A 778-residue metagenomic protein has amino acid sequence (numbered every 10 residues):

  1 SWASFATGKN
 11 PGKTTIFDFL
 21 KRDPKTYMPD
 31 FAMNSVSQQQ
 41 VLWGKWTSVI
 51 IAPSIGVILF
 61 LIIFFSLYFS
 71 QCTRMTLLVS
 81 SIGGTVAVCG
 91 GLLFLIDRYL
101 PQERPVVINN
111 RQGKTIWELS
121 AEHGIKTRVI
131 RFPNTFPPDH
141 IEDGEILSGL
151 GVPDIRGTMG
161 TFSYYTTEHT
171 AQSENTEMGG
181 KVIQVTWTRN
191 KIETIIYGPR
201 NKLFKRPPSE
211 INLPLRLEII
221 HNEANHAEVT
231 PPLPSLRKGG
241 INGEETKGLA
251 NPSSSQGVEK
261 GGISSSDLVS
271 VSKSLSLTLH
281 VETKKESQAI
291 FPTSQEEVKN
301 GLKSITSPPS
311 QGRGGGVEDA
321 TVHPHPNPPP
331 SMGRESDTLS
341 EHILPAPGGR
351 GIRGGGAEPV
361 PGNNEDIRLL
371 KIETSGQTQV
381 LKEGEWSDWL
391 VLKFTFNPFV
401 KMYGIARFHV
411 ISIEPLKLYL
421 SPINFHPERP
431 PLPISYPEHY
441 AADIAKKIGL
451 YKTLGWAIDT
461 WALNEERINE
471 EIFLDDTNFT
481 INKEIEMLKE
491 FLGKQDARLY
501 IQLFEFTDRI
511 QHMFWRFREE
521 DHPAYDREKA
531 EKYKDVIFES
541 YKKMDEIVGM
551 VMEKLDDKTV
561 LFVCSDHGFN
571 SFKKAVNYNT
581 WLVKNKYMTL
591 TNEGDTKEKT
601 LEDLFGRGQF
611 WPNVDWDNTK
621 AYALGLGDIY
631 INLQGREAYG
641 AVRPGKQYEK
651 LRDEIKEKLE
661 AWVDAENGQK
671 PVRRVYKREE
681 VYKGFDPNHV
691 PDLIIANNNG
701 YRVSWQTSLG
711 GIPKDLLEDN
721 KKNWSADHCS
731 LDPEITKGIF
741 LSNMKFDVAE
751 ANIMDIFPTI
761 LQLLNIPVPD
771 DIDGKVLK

Functional and structural regions predicted by a protein language model:
G8-V229, G248, G262-I305, S340-E341 (+4 more regions): His/Asp/Glu-rich, glycine-adjacent segments that coordinate divalent cations and/or stabilize oxyanion chemistry on
P138-I141, S571, A575, E654 (+3 more regions): Polar, surface-exposed loop/tail segments that function as active-site lids or cofactor/substrate-recognition elements
S235-G240, E244, Q256-G261, Q311-G315 (+2 more regions): Glycine-biased, low-complexity coil/linker segments
L492-G493, Y500, Y682-G711, N720-D770 (+1 more regions): C-terminal substrate/ligand-recognition segments
R516-D535, P713-K721: A solvent-exposed, charged loop/short amphipathic helix patch at secondary-structure junctions
Y541-V583, Y587, Q669-E679, G684-D686 (+3 more regions): Metal-dependent active-site segment of extracytoplasmic phospho-/sulfohydrolases and closely related
Y578, L582-G645, K722-L764: Substrate-binding rim/cap in mid-to-C-terminal beta-strand-loop elements of soluble/periplasmic
A641-N720: Acidic, glycine-rich loop-and-strand cores that form catalytic or ligand-binding grooves in diverse globular domains
